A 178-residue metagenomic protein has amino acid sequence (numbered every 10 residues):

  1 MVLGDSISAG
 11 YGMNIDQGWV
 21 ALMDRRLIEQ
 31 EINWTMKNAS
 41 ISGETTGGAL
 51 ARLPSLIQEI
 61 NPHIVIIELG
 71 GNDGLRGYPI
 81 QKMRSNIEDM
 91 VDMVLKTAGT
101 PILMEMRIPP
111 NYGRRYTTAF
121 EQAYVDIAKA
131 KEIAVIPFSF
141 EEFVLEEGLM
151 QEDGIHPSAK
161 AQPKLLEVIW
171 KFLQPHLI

Functional and structural regions predicted by a protein language model:
M1-S42, R52-N61: Serine-esterase "nucleophile elbow" of acetyl-processing enzymes
G4-D5, G43, G70, S158: Conserved G/P- and acidic residue-centered "switch" motifs that form tight phosphate/ATP-binding loops in soluble
A9, T45, P110: Flexible, glycine-rich phosphate/dinucleotide-binding loops and adjacent beta-alpha linkers at cofactor/substrate
G12, K37-T45, G74-Y78, G154: Acidic/histidine-rich helix-loop elements that form or flank divalent-metal/phosphate-binding sites at the catalytic
Q17, T45-T46, A134-V135: A short linear-motif detector with a strong N-terminal bias
R25, L50-I178: Alpha-helical cap/lid subdomain in secreted, periplasmic, or secretory-pathway luminal O-acyl-processing enzymes
